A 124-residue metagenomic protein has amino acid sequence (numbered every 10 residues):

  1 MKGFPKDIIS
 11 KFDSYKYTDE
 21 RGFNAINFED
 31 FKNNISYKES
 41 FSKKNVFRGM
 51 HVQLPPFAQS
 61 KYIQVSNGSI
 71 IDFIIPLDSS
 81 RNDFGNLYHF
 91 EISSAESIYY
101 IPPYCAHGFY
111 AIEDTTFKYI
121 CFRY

Functional and structural regions predicted by a protein language model:
M1-I92, T115-Y124: Non-catalytic, conserved peripheral segments adjacent to functional cores
E91-E113: Conserved metal-binding segment of the jelly-roll/cupin
